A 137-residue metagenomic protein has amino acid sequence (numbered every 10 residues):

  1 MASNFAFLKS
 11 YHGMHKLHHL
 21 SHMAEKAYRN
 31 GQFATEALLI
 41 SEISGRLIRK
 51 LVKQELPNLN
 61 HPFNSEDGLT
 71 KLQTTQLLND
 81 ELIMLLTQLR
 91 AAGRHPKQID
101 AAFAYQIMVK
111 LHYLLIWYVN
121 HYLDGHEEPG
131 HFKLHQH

Functional and structural regions predicted by a protein language model:
M1-H137: Amphipathic alpha-helical interface elements
